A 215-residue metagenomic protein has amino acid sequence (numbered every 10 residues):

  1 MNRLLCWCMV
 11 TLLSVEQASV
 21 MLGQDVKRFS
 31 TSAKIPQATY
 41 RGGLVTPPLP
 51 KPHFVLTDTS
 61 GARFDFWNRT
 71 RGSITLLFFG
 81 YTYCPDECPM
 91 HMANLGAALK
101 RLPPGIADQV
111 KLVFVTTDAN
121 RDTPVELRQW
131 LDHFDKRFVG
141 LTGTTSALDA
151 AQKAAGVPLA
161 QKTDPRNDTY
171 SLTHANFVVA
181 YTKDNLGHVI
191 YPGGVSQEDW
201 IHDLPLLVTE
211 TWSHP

Functional and structural regions predicted by a protein language model:
M1-T57, L207, P215: N-terminal targeting signals for export/organelle localization
L49-K51, R71-I74, A107-L112, D122 (+1 more regions): Extracytoplasmic
D58-T59, T182: Short, acidic, Ser/Thr-enriched surface-loop or helix-capping motifs
F64-D65, H188: Generic structural signal for well-ordered beta-strand positions
F66-H91, L95: Short active-site neighborhood of thiol/selenol oxidoreductases, capturing the structured segment around
M90-A151: Structural microenvironment flanking redox-active thiols in thiol-disulfide oxidoreductases
A147-D203: Thiol/disulfide oxidoreductase modules built on the thioredoxin-like
E198-P215: Extracytoplasmic/luminal low-complexity segments enriched in Pro/Gly and acidic/polar residues that act as flexible
